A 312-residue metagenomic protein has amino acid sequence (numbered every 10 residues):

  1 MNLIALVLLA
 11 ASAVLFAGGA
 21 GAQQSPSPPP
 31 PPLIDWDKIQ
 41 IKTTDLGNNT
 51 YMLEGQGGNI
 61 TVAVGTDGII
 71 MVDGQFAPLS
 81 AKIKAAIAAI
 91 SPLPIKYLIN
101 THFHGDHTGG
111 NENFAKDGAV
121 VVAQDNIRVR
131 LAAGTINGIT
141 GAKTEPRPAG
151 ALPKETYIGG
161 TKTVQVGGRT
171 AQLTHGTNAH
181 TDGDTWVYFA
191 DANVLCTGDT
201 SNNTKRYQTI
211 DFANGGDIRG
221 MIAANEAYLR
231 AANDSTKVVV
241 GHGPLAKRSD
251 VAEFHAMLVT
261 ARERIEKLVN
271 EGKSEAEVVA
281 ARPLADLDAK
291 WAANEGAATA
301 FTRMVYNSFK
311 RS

Functional and structural regions predicted by a protein language model:
M1-L8: Bacterial N-terminal signal peptides that target proteins for export
L8, G18-P32, R230-K237, P244-S312: Accessory terminal helices/loops
Q24-L46: Short N-terminal segments immediately surrounding and downstream of signal-peptide cleavage
K42-I87, T185-F189, N193-D199: Conserved beta-strand hairpin/beta-sheet module of binuclear metal-dependent hydrolase folds, prominently
T43, T66-I70, P78-V122: Active-site metal-binding motif and surrounding structural segment of the metallo-beta-lactamase
D45, I127-G176, T181-D182, D191 (+2 more regions): Metallo-beta-lactamase
N49, A63, D73, I87 (+10 more regions): Divalent metal-coordination and catalytic microenvironments
G68-I69, F76-P78, T163, T170-T260 (+1 more regions): Metallo-beta-lactamase
